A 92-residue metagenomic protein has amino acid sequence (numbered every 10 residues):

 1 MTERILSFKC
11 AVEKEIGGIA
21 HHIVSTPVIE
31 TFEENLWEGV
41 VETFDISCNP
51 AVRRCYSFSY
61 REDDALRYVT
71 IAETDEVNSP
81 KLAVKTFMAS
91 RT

Functional and structural regions predicted by a protein language model:
M1-A11, D63-T92: Mixed-charge, Lys/Arg-enriched low-complexity segments
M1-P27: N-terminal domain-onset segments
V12-I16, F44, M88: Hydrophobic, Leu/Ile/Phe/Ala-enriched alpha-helical segments that form helix-helix packing faces
H21-N78: Acidic, low-complexity, intrinsically disordered interaction modules
